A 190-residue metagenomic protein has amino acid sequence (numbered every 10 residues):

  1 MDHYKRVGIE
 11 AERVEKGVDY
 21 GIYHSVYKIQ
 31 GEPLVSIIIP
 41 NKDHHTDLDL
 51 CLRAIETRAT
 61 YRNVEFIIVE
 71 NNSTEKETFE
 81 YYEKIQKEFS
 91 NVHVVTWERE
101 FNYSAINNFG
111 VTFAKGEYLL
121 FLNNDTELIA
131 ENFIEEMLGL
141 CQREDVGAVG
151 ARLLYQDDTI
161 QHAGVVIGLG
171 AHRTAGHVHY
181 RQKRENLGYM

Functional and structural regions predicted by a protein language model:
M1-I39, H45-A54, T74-E75, Y81-E83 (+2 more regions): Non-catalytic membrane-proximal stalk/linker segments that position and tether the catalytic domains
D43, V69-T74, F101, D125: Conserved short acidic donor-positioning loop in nucleotide-sugar-dependent glycosyltransferases
E56-T96: Acidic donor-binding segment of Leloir-type glycosyltransferases
W97, L122-N124: Catalytic metal- and UDP-sugar-binding loop of GT-A-like glycosyltransferases, i.e., residues flanking the conserved
W97-A114: Glycine-rich, basic loop-to-helix element that forms the pyrophosphate-binding segment of sugar-nucleotide handling
L119: Short aromatic/hydrophobic "clamp" motif used to bind/position activated sugar donors
T126-A171: Conserved donor NDP-sugar-binding/catalytic core segment of glycosyltransferases
A151, Q156, G168-M190: Short, flexible, basic/aromatic active-site loop/helix in glycosyltransferases
